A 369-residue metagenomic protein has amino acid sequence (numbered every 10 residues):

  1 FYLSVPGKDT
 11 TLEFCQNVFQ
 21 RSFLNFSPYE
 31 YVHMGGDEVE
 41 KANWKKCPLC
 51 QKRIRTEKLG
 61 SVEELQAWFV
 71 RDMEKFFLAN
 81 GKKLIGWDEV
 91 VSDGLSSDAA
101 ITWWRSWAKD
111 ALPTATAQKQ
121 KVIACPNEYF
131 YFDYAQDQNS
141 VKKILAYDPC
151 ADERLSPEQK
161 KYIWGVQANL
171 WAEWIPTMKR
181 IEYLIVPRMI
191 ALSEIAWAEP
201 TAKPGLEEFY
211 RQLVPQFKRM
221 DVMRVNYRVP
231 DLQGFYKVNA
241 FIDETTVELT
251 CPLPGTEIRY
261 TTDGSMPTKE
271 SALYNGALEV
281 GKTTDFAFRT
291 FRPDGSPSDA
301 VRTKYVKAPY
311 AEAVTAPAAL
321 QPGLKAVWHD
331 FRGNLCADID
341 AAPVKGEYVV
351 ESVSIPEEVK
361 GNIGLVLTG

Functional and structural regions predicted by a protein language model:
F1-V5, R53-G60, L170-I175, A198 (+1 more regions): Glycine- and acidic
Y2-D98, R105-A117: Active-site neighborhood of glycoside hydrolase catalytic domains
T10-V18, E64-D72, D110, K161 (+9 more regions): Generic recognition of stable, solvent-exposed alpha-helical segments in well-folded globular domains
Y29-H33, K83-I85, D98-A100, K119-V122 (+5 more regions): Beta-sheet entry/capping signal
W44-K46, Y134-A135, S271, D299-V301: Short, solvent-exposed loop/turn and secondary-structure capping segments
K83-A99, R105-D243: Flexible, acidic glycine-rich loops studded with aromatic residues
P204, Y210-P322, G333-G369: Short, compositionally stereotyped local motifs that mark structural "simplifiers"
